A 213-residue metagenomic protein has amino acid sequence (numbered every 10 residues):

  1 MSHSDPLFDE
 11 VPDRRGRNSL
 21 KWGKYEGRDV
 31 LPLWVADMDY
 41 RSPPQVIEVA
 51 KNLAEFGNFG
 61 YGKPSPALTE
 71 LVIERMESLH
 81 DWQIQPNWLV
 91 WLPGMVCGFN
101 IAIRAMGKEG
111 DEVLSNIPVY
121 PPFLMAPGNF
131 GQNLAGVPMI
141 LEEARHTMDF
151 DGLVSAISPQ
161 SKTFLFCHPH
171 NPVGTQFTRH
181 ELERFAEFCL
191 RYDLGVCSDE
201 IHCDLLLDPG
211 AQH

Functional and structural regions predicted by a protein language model:
S2-G94, I101: N-terminal small-domain helix-loop-helix segment of the aminotransferase-like
D29, F177, L190: Aromatic/pi-system hotspot detector in well-structured domains
L53-F56, P159-Q160, R191-Y192: Structured helix-beta-strand junction loops
F59-E187, D204-L205, G210-H213: Conserved core of the PLP fold type I
E112, L194-G195: Short glycine-centered segments of the SAM/dcSAM-binding site in methyltransferase folds
Q132, R191-L194: A short helix->loop->beta-strand "cap" motif at the edges of active sites that frequently abuts
T163, G195-V196: Hydrophobic "anchor" residues on beta-strands that sit immediately upstream of conserved functional sites
E200: Walker B catalytic acidic pair
